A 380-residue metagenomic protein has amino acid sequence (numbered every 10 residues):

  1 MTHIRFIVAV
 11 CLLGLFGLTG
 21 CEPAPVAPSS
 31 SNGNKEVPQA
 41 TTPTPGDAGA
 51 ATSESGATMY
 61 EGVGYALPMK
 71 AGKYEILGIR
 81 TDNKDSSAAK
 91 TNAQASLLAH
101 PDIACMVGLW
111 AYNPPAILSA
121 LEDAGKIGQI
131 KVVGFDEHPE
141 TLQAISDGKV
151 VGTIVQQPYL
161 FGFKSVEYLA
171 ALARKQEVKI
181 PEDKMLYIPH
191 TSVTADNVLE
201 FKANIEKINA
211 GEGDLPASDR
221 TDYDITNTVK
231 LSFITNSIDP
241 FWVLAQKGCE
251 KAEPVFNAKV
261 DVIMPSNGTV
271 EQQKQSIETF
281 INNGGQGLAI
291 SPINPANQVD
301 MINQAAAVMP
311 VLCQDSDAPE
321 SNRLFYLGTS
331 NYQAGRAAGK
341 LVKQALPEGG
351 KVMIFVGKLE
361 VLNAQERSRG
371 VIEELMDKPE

Functional and structural regions predicted by a protein language model:
M1-V8: Bacterial N-terminal signal peptides that target proteins for export
A9-G17: Bacterial N-terminal signal peptides
C21-E380: A residue-level marker of the well-folded mature domains of exported/periplasmic proteins
